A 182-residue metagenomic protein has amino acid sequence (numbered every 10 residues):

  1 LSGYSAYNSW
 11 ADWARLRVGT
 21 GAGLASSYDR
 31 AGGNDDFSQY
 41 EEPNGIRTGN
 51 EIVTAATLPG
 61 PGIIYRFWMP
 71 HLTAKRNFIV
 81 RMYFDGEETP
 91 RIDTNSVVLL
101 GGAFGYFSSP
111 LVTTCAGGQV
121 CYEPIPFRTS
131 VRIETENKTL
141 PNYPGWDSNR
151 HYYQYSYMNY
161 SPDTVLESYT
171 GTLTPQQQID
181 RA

Functional and structural regions predicted by a protein language model:
L1-A182: Beta-strand-centric surfaces of beta-sandwich/beta-rich domains
